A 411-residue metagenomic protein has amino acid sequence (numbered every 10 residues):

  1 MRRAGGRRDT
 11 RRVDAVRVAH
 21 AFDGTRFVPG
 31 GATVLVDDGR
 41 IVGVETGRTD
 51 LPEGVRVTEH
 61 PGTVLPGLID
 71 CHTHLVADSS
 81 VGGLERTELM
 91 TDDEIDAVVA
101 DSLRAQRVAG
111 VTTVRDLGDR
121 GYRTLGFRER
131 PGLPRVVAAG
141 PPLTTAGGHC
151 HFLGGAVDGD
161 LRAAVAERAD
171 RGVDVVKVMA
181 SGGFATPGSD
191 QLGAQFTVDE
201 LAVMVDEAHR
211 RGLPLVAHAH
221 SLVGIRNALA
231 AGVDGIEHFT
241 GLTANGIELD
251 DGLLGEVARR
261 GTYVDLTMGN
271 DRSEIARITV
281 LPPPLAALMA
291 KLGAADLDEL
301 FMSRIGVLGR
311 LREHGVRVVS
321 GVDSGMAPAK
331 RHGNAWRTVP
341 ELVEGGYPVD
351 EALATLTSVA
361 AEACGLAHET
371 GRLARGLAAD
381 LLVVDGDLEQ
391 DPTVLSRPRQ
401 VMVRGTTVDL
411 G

Functional and structural regions predicted by a protein language model:
M1-P52, T63-L65, L382, G386-D391 (+1 more regions): N-terminal metal-binding scaffold of metallo-dependent hydrolase/deaminase domains
G62-R130, H149, V223-A231: Metal-associated gating/positioning segment near the N- to mid-region
H74, D119-R120, P141-T144, G148-C150 (+5 more regions): Active-site beta-loop-alpha junctions enriched in small/polar residues
A77-D93, A146-A156, T186-A194, N245 (+1 more regions): Acidic/histidine-rich helix-loop elements that form or flank divalent-metal/phosphate-binding sites at the catalytic
D96-L125, L133-T144, V173-T186, L213-P214 (+2 more regions): Divalent metal-dependent hydrolysis catalytic cores, especially in the metallo-beta-lactamase
G147-A202, D234-E237: Active-site gating/metal-coordination segments in enzymes
P187-M302, H314, V319, S324-M326 (+2 more regions): Active-site core of metal-dependent hydrolases
R210, L288-L292, F301-D387: His/Asp/Glu-enriched, well-ordered alpha-helical/loop segment that forms or immediately abuts the divalent-metal
